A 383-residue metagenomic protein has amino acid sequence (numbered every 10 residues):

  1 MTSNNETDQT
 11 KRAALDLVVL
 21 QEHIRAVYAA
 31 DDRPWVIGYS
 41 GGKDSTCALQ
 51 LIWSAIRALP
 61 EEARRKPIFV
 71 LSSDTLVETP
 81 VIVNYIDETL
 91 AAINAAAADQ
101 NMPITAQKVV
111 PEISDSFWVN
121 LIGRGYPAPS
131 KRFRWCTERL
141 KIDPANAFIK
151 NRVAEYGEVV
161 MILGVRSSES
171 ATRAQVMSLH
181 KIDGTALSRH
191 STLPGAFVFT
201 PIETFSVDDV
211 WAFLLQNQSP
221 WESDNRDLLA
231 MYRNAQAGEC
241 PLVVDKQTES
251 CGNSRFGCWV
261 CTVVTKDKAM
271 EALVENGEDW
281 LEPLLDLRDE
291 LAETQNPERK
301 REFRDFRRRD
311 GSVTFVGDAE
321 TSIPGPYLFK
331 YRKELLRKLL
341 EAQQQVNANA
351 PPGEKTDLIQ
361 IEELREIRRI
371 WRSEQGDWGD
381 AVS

Functional and structural regions predicted by a protein language model:
M1-V36, K43-S383: Nucleotide-activated chemistry modules centered on ATP-dependent adenylation/adenylyltransferase
